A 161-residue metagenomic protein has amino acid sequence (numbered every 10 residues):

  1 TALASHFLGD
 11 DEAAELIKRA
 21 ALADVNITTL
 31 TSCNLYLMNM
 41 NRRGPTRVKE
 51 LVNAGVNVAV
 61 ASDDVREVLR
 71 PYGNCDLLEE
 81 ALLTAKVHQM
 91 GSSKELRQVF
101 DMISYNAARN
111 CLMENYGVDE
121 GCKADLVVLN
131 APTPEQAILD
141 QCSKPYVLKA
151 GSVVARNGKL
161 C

Functional and structural regions predicted by a protein language model:
T1-G44: Active-site core of metal-dependent hydrolases
S5, S32-L35, V65-R66, T133-P134 (+1 more regions): Short, glycine-/Ser/Thr-/acidic-enriched flexible segments
L8-G9, R70, P132, N157: Active-site-proximal flexible loops/turns
A13-E15, R42-R43, G73-D76, C142-K144: Short, glycine/charged-enriched secondary-structure capping and boundary segments
L30, P45-L129: His/Asp/Glu-enriched, well-ordered alpha-helical/loop segment that forms or immediately abuts the divalent-metal
M38-N39, L69-P71, S93-K94, A137-L139 (+1 more regions): Extended hydrophobic-aromatic, low-complexity segments
E120-C161: C-terminal cap of metal-dependent C-N hydrolases
